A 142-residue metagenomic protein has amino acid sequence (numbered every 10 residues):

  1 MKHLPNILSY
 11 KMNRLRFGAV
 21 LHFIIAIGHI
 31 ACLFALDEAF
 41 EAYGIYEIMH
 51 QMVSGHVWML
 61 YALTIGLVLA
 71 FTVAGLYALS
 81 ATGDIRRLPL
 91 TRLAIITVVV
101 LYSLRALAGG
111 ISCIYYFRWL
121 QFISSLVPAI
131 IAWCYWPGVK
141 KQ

Functional and structural regions predicted by a protein language model:
K2-A26: Cytosolic juxtamembrane helix and N-cap/initiation of the first transmembrane helix
P5-L8, G28-L63: Interfacial loop at the N-terminal end of multi-pass membrane proteins
I7-L8, G75-R92, V139: Juxtamembrane helix-break-helix junctions at the cytosolic face of small multi-pass alpha-helical membrane proteins
G18-F34, S124-L126: Alpha-helical transmembrane segments of integral membrane proteins, especially early/N-terminal helices
L63-Y77, V127-A129: Core segments of transmembrane alpha-helices that mediate helix-helix packing or line hydrophobic substrate/ligand
L93-G109: Hydrophobic alpha-helical membrane segments
L107-F122, V139-K140: Membrane-helix boundary connector in multi-pass membrane proteins
V127-Q142: Membrane-water interface at the C-terminal end of transmembrane alpha helices
